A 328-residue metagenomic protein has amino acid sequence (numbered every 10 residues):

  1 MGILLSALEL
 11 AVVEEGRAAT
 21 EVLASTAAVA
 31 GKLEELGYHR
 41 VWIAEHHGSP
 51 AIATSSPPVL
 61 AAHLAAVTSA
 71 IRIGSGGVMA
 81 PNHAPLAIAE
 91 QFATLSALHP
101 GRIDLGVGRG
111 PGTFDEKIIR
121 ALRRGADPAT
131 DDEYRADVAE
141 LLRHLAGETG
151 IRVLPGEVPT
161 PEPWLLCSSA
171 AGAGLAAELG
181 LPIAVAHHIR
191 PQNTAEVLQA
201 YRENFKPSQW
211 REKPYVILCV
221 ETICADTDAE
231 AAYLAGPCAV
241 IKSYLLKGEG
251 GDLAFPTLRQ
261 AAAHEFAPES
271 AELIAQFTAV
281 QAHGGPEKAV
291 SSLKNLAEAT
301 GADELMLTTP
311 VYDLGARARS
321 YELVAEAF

Functional and structural regions predicted by a protein language model:
M1-I71: N-terminal beta1-alpha1-beta2 module of alpha/beta enzyme domains
M1-L5, Y38-R40, T68-I73, L98-D104 (+4 more regions): Short, well-ordered coil/turn segments that N-cap beta-strands
G2-A19, P81-A146, I183, P191: Flexible, glycine-rich active-site loops centered on histidine and acidic residues that chelate a metal or position
L5, L33, G37, E45 (+6 more regions): Conserved, mostly hydrophobic/aromatic
E9-A24, V78-L86, E157-C167, A225 (+1 more regions): Active-site mouth loops of central-metabolism enzymes
T20-K32, S168-G174, K288-N295: Short, acidic/polar
I119, G125-V153, N193-A302: An alpha-helical appendage that flanks or caps ligand/catalytic pockets
A171-Q192, V197-L198, R202: A conserved active-site cap/scaffold subdomain adjacent to cofactor or substrate pockets
